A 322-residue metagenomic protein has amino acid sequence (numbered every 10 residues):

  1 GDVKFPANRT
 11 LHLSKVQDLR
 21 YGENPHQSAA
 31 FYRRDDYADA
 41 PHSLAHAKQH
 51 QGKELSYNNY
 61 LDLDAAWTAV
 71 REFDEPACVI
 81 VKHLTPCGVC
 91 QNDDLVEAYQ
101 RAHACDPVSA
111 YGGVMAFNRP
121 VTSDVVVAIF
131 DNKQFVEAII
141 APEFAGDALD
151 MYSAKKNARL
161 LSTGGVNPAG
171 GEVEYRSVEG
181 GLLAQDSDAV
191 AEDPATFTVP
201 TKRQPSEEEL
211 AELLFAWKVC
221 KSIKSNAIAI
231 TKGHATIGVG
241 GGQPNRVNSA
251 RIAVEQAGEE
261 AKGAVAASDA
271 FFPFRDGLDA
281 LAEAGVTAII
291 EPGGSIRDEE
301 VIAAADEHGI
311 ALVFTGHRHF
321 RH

Functional and structural regions predicted by a protein language model:
G1-S187, E209-V219, I223-A227: Active-site loops and adjacent core secondary-structure elements that bind or stabilize anionic groups
P41-E54, D106-G112, D186-R203, G233-T236 (+2 more regions): Gly-rich Lys/Arg/Thr-decorated short loops/hinges at beta-loop-alpha junctions or inter-strand turns that position
K82-H83, N118-R119, I140-E143, S162-G164 (+5 more regions): Active-site proximal loops enriched in glycine and acidic residues that flank catalytic Cys/His/Asp and coordinate
C87-V108, R119, A229, A235-L278: Glycine- and Gly-Pro-enriched alpha-helical subdomains that act as flexible, kink-prone "lid/hinge" or packing modules
M115-A116, T122-V126, E259-D298: Cysteine/selenocysteine-centered motifs that mediate thiol-based redox chemistry or coordinate metal-sulfur cofactors
I129, K224, H234, L281 (+1 more regions): Hydrophobic, well-ordered secondary-structure elements that form the walls of internal hydrophobic environments
K133-S162, N167, D279-H322: C-terminal binding/interaction regions
D193-V239: Internal active-site segments that recognize and position negatively charged phosphoryl groups and nucleotide moieties
